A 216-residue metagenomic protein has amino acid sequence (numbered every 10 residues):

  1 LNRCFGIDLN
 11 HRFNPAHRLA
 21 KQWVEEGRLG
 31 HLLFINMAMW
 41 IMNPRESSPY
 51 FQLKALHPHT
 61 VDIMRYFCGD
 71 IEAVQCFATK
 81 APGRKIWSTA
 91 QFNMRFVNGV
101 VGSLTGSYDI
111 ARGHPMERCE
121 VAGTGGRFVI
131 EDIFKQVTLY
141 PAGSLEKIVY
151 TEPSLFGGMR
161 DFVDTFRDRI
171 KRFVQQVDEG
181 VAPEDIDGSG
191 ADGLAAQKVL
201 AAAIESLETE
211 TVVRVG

Functional and structural regions predicted by a protein language model:
L1-P44: A contiguous active-site-proximal alpha/beta segment in oxidoreductase catalytic domains
C4, R172-G216: C-terminal helix-rich "cap/oligomerization" subdomain common to oxidoreductases
D8-A16, M39-Q75, W87-S88, D192: Mid-domain beta-loop-alpha active-site segment that forms a flexible, acidic cofactor/metal-binding surface
L19-Q22, I63, Q91, R172 (+2 more regions): Alpha-helical elements of Rossmann-like donor-binding domains used by nucleotide-donor carbohydrate transfer enzymes
Q22-E26, F51-K54, Q91-N93, V121 (+1 more regions): Short, hinge-like loop/turn segments at secondary-structure boundaries
G27, G99, E210: Conserved G/P- and acidic residue-centered "switch" motifs that form tight phosphate/ATP-binding loops in soluble
S48-K54, F156-D164: A short glycine-threonine-serine/GTX helix/turn-capping micro-motif
A55, H59-T138, V163-A182: Contiguous beta-strand/loop segments that form the cofactor/metal-binding neighborhood of enzyme cores
